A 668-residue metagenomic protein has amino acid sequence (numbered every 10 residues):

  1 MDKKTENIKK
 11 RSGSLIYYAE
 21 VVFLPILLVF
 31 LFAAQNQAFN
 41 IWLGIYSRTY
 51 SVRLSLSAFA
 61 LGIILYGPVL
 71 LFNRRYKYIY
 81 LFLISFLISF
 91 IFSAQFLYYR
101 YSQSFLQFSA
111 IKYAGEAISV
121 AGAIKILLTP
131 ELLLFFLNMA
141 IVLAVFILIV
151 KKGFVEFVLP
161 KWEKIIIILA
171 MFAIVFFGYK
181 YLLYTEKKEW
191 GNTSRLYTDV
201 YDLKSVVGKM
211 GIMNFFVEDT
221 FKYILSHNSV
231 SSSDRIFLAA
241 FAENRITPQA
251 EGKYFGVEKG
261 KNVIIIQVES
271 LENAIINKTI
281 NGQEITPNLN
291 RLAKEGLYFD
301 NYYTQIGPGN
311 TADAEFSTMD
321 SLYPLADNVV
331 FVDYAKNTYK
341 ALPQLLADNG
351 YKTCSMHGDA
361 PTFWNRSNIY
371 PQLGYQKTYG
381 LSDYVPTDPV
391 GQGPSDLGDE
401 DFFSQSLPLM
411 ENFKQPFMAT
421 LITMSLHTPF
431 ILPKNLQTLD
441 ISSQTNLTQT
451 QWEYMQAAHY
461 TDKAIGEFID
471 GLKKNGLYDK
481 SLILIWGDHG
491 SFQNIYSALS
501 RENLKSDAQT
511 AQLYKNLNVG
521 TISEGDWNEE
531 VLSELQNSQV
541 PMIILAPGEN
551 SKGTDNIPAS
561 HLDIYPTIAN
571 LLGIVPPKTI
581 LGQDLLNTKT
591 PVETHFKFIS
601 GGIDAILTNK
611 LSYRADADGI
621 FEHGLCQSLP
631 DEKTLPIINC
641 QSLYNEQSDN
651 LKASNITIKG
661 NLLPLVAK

Functional and structural regions predicted by a protein language model:
D2-T220: Transmembrane and membrane-interface helices of multi-pass, inner-membrane envelope-modifying transferases
S14, A173-Y181, S194, T198 (+15 more regions): Generic intrinsically disordered, low-complexity segments enriched for polar/acidic and small residues
V21, L81, Q95, Y101-S104 (+14 more regions): Short, well-ordered helical secondary-structure segments
K77-I79, Y98, F221-N228, A314-F316 (+2 more regions): A broad, low-specificity signal for short, low-complexity segments enriched in glycine/proline and polar/charged
Q95-F108, L128-T129, S231-D234, T311 (+4 more regions): A diffuse structural propensity rather than consistent per-protein peaks
F215, D219-F221, S229, L407: Residues within alpha-helical segments
S226-I246: Helix-hairpin-helix/helix-loop-helix acidic hairpins
A240-K668: Solvent-exposed soluble domains appended to multi-pass membrane proteins
